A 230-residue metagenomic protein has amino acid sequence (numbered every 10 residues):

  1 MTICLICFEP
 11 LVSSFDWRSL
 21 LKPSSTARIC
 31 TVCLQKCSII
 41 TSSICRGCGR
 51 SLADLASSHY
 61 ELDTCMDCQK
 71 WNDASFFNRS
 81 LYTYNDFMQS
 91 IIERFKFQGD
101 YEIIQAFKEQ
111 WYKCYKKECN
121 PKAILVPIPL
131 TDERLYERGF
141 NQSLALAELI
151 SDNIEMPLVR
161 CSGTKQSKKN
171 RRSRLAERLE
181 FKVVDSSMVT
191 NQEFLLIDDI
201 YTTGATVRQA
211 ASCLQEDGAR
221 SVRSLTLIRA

Functional and structural regions predicted by a protein language model:
M1-A230: Glycine-rich phosphate/pyrophosphate-handling loop used in enzymes and phosphotransfer proteins
